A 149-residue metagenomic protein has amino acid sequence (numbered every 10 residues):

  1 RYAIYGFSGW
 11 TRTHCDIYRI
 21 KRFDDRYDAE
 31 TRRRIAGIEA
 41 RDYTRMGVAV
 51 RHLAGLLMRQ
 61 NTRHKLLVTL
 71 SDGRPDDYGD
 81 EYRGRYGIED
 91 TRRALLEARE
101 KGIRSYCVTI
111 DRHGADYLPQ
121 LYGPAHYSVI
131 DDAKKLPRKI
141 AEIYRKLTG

Functional and structural regions predicted by a protein language model:
R1-G149: Acidic, glycine-rich A-domain
